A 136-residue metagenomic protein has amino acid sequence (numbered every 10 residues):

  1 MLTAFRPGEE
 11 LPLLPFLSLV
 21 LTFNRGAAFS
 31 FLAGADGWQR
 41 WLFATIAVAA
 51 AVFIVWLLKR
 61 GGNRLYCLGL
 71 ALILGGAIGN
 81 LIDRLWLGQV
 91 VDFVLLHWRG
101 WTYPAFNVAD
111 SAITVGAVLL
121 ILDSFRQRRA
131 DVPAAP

Functional and structural regions predicted by a protein language model:
M1-P136: Alpha-helical transmembrane bundles and membrane-interface segments of multipass inner-membrane proteins
